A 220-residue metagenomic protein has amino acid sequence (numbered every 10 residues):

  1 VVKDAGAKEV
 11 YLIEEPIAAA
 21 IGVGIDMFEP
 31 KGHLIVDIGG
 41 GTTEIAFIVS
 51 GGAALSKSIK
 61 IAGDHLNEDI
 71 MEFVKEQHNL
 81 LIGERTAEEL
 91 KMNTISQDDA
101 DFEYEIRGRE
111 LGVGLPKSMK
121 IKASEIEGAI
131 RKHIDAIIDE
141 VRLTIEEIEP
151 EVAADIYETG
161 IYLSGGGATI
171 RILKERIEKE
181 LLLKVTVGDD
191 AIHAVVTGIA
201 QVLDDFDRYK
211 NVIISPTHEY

Functional and structural regions predicted by a protein language model:
V1-I38, A46-I161, A168-Y220: Nucleotide/phosphate-binding catalytic cleft detector across ATP-hydrolyzing and phosphate-transferring enzymes
